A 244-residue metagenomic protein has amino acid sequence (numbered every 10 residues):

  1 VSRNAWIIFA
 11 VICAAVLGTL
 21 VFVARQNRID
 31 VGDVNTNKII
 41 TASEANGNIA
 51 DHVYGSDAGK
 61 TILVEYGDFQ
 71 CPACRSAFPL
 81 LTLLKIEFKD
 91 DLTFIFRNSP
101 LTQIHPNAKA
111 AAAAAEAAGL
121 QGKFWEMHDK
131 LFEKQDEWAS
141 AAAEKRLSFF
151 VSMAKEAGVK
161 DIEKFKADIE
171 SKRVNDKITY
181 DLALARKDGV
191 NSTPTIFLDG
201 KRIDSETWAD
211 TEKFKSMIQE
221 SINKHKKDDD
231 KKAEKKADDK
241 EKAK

Functional and structural regions predicted by a protein language model:
V1-R25, S152-K244: C-terminal cap of thioredoxin/glutaredoxin-like
Q26-T41: Ser/Thr/Pro/Gly-rich low-complexity linker/stalk segments immediately outside membranes or between
E44-T61, I86: A short beta-strand-turn-helix
G47-H52, L80-L81, L182-A183: A generic local structural motif
V53-Y54, W138, I203: Short clusters of hydrophobic/aromatic residues that line enzyme substrate/ligand-binding pockets
S56-A58, P106, V190-N191: A generic fold-level signal
G59-I62, D90, S192-P194: Envelope-exposed proteins and targeting segments
V64-Q70, R75-K155, R186-D188, T207 (+1 more regions): Structural alpha/beta surface segment adjacent to cysteine/selenocysteine redox centers across thiol/disulfide enzymes
